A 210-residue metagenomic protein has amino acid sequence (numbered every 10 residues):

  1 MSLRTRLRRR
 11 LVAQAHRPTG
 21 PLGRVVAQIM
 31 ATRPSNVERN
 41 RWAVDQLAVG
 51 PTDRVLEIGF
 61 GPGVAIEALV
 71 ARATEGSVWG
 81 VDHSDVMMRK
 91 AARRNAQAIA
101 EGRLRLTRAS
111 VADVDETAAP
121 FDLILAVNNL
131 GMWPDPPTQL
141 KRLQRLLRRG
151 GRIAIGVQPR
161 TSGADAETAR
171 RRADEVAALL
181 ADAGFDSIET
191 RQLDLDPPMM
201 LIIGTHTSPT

Functional and structural regions predicted by a protein language model:
P34-D53: Conserved alpha-helix/loop element of class I SAM-dependent methyltransferases that forms part of the SAM/SAH-binding
R54-D113: Class I SAM-dependent methyltransferase SAM/SAH-binding core
A73, W133-P134, L147-R148: Helix-to-beta-strand junctions that scaffold the AdoMet/dcAdoMet cofactor pocket in Class I SAM-dependent enzymes
A112-I124: A short acidic, Gly/Pro-enriched loop at the edge of an enzyme's catalytic core that lines a small-molecule cofactor
L123-P136: A short SAM/SAH-binding and catalytic strip from SAM-dependent methyltransferases
P137-R149: A short glycine-rich, Lys/Arg-flanked "PGG" loop and its adjoining helix->strand segment in the class I
G150-Q158: Conserved beta-strand signature within the Rossmann-like core of class I S-adenosyl-L-methionine
D194-T210: Core SAM-dependent methyltransferase catalytic element
